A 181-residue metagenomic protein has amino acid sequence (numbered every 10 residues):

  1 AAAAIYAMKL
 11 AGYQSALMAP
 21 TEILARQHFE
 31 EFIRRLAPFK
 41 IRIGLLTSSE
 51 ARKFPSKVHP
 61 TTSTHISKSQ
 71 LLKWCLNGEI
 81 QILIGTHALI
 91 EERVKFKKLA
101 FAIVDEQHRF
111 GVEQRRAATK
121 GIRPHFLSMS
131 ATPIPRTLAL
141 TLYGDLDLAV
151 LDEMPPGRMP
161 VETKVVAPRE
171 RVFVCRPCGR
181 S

Functional and structural regions predicted by a protein language model:
A3-F29, A37-G44: Conserved SF1/SF2 helicase motif Ia
S15, I43, I82, F101 (+1 more regions): Hydrophobic/aliphatic anchor position in the core parallel beta-sheet of P-loop NTPase nucleotide-binding domains
R26-F29, I33, F96-S181: Post-DEXD/H (motif II) to motif III coupling segment of the RecA-like Helicase ATP-binding lobe
R26-P38, S56, Q70-K73: Short amphipathic alpha-helical segment within the helicase RecA-like ATPase core that mediates nucleic-acid
S49-L83, E91-L99: Conserved motor-coupling elements within RecA-like helicase/translocase cores
I80, H87-L89, E106-H108: Conserved Walker B
T86-H87, V174: Phosphate-interacting basic helix/loop segments used at nucleotide- and nucleic-acid interfaces
